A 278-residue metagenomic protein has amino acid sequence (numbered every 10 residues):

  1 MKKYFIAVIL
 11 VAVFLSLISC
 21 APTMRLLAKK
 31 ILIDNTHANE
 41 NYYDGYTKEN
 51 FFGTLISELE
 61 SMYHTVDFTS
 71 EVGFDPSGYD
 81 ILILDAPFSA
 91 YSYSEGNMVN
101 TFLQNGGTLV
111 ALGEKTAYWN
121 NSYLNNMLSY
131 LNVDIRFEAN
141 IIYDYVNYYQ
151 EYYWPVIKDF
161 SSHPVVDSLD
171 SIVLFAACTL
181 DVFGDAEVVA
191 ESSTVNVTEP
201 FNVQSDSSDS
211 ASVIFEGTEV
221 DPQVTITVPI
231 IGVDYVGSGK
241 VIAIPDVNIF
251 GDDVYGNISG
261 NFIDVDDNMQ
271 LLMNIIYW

Functional and structural regions predicted by a protein language model:
M1-A28: Secretory targeting signatures
C20-W278: Short, surface-exposed patches at the edges or C-terminal ends of soluble domains, predominantly
